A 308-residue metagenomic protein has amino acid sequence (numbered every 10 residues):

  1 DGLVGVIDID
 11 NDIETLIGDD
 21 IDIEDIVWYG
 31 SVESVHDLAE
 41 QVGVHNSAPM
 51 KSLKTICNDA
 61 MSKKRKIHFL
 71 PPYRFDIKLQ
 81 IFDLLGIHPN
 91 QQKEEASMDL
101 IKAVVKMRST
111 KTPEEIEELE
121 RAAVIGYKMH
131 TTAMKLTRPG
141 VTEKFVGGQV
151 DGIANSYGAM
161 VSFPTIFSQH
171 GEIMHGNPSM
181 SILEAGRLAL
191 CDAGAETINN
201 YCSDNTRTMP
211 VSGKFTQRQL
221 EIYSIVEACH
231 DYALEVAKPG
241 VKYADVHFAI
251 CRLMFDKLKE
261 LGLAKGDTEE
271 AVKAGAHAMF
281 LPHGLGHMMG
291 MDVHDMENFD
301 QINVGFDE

Functional and structural regions predicted by a protein language model:
D1-E308: Active-site neighborhoods and metal-handling regions in enzymes and metal-associated proteins
